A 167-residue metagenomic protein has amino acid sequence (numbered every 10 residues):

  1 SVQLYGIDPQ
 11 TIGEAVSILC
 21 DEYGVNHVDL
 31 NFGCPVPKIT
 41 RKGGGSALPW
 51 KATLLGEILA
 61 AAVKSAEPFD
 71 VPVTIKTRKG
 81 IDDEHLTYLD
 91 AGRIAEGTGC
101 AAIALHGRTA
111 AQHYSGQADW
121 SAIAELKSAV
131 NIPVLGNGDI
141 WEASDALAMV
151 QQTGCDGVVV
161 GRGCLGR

Functional and structural regions predicted by a protein language model:
S1-R167: Flavin-dependent oxidoreductase catalytic cores
